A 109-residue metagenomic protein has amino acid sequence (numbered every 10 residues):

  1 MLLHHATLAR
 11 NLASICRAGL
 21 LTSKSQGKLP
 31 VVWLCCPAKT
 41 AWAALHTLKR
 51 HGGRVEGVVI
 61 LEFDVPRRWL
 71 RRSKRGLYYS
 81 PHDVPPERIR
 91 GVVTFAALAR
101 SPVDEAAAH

Functional and structural regions predicted by a protein language model:
M1, S23-V32, A38-H109: Conserved NAD+-utilizing ADP-ribose enzyme module
M1-A9: Short hydrophobic beta-strand segments
L8, P37-A38: Helix N-cap/beta->alpha junction signal
L8-S25: Short aromatic-glycine-(Arg/Gly/Cys) micro-motifs in beta-strand/loop hairpins
C16, C35-C36: Generic recognition of cysteine residues
